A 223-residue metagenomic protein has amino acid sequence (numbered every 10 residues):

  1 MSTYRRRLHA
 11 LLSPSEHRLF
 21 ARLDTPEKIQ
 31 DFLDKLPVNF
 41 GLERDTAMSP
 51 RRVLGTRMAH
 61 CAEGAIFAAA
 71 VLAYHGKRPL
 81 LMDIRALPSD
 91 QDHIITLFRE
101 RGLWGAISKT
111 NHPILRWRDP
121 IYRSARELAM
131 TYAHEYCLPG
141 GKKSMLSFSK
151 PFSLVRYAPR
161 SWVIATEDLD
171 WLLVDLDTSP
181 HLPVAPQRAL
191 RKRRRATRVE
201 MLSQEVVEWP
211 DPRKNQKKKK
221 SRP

Functional and structural regions predicted by a protein language model:
M1-P223: A structural boundary/capping signal
